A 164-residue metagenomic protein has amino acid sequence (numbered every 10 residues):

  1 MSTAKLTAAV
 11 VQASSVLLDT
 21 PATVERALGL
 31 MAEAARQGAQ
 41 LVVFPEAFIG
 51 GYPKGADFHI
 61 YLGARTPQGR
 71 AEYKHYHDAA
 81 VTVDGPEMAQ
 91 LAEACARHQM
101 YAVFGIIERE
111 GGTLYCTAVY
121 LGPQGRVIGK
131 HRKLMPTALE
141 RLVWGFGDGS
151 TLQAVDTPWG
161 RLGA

Functional and structural regions predicted by a protein language model:
T3-V10: Extreme N-terminal starter segment of soluble prokaryotic enzymes
V10, F44, K130-H131: Generic enzyme active-site microenvironment
Q12-G29: N-terminal phosphate-binding loop and adjacent alpha-helix
L18, Y52, P136-L139: Conserved protein kinase catalytic core
T20, A32-P123: Cys-nucleophile CN-hydrolase/nitrilase-fold catalytic domain and related Cys-dependent amidase chemistry that acts on
V83, E87-A89, E93, E108-A164: Active-site catalytic loop in hydrolytic enzyme cores
